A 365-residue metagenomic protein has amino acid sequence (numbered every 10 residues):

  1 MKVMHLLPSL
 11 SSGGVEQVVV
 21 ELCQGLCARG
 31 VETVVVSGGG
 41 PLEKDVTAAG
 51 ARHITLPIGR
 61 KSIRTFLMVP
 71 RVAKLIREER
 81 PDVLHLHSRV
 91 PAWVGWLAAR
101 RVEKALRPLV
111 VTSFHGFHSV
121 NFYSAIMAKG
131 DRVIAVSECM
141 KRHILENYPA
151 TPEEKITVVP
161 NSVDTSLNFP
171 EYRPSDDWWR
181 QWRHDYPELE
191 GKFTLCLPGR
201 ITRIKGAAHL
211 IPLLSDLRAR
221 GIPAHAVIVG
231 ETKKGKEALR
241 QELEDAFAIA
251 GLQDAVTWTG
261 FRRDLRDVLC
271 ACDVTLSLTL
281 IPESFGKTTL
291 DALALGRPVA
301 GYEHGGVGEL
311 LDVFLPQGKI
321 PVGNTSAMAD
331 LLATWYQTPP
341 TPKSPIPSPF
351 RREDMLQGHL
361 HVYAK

Functional and structural regions predicted by a protein language model:
G13-E21, F193, L197-D216: A conserved mid-protein helix/loop that constitutes part of the nucleotide-sugar donor-binding site
G14, L167-P170, P174, P339-K365: A charged, aromatic-enriched C-terminal amphipathic alpha-helix characteristic of glycosyltransferases across folds
V35, P298-G301: Short hydrophobic beta-strand element within catalytic cores of glycosyltransferases and related nucleotide-activated
V36-P41, P198, H225-Q241: Glycosyltransferase donor-sugar binding loop
L86-A92, F114: Short His-centered aromatic/hydrophobic patch
K104-E138: A conserved, positively charged/aromatic
K234-R240, Q253-R262, V268: Active-site donor-binding acidic/aromatic loop of nucleotide-activated sugar and phosphosugar transferases involved
V313-S326, A333-P339: Conserved acidic donor-binding segment of nucleotide-sugar-dependent glycosyltransferases
